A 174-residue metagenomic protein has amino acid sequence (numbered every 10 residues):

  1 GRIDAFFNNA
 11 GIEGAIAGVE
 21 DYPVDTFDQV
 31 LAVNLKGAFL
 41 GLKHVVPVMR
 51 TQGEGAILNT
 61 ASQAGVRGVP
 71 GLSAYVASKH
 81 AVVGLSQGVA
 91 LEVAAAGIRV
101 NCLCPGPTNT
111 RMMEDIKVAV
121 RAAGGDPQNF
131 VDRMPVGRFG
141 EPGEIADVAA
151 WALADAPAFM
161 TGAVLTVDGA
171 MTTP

Functional and structural regions predicted by a protein language model:
E13-I16, R67, A150, T161-P174: Short C-terminal tail/terminal secondary-structure segment of NAD(P)H-dependent dehydrogenase/reductase domains
A17-V19, P23-D28, F130: Substrate-binding pocket helix/loop in short-chain dehydrogenase/reductase
D21, A95, P107-R133: A glycine/serine/threonine-rich, flexible loop-to-helix segment that serves as the NAD(P) cofactor-binding "lid"
L42, S78, S86: Active-site helix of classical SDR
P47, L91-A95, A158: Alpha-helical segment proximal to the catalytic Tyr-Lys
S62: Residue(s) in the substrate-gating loop at a strand-loop-helix junction that position the organic substrate next
C102, G124-M160, V167-G169: C-terminal helical subdomain
